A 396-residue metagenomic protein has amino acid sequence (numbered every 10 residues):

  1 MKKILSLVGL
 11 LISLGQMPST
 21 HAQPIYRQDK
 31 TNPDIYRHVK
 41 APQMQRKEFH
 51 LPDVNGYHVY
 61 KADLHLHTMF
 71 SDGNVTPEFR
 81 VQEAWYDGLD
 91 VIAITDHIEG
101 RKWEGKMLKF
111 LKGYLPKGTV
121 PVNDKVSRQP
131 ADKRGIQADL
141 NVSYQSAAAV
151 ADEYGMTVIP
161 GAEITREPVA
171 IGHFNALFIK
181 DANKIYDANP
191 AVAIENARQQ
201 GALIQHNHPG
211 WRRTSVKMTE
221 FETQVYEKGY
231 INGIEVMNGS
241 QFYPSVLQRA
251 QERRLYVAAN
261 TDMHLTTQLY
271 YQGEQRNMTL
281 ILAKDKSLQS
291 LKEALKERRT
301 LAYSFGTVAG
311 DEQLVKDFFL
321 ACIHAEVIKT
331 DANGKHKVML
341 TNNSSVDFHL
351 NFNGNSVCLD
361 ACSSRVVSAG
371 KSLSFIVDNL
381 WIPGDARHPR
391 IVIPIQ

Functional and structural regions predicted by a protein language model:
K2-V8: Sec-dependent signal peptide recognition, specifically the positively charged N-region followed immediately by
V8, I12, D96-H97, N238 (+1 more regions): Residues that line or immediately flank small-molecule/substrate-binding pockets and catalytic motifs
I12-H21: C-terminal segment of classical bacterial N-terminal signal peptides
Q23-D63, V81, G172-I179, T214-Q396: Charged catalytic cores and adjacent phosphate/nucleic-acid-binding surfaces used for phosphate/nucleic-acid chemistry
A41-Q200, N207, V236-M237, Q241-Q248 (+1 more regions): A metal-dependent hydrolase metal-coordination microenvironment
F70, W211-S215: Short, small-residue-enriched loops and turns at beta-alpha junctions that line or gate enzyme active sites
L203, P209, M218-E220: His/acidic metal-ligating clusters that form di-metal
